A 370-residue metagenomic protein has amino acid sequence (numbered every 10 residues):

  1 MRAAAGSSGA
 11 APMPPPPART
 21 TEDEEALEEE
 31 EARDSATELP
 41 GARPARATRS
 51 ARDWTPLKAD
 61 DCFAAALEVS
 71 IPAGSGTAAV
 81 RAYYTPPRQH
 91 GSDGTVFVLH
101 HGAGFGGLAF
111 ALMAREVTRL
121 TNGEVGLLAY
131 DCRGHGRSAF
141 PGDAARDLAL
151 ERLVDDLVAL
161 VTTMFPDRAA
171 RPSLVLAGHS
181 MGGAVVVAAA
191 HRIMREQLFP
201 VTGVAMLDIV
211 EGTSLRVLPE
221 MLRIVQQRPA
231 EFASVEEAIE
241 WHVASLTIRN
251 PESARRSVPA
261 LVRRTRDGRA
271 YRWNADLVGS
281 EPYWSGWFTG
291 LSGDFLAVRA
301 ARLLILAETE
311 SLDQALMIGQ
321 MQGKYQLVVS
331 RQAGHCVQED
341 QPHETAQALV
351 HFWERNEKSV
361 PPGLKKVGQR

Functional and structural regions predicted by a protein language model:
M1-I71, Y83: An N-terminal hydrophobic leader/cap segment in hydrolases
A59-F63, V69-G76, P86-H90, L128-A177 (+1 more regions): Active-site loop/oxyanion-hole signature of alpha/beta-hydrolase fold enzymes
R81-F140: Conserved HGGG/HGGXW glycine-rich cap/lid loop of the alpha/beta-hydrolase fold
G178-G182, V186: Gly/Ala-rich beta-loop-alpha elbow adjacent to hydrolase catalytic centers
V187-V235: Flexible "cap/lid" loop of the alpha/beta hydrolase fold
R216, P229-F288: Conserved alpha/beta-hydrolase catalytic His-Asp/Glu region
T265-V329, E357-K358: Conserved serine/cysteine hydrolase catalytic core
K324-R370: Catalytic active-site module of serine/aspartate enzymes centered on a nucleophile-bearing elbow/loop
